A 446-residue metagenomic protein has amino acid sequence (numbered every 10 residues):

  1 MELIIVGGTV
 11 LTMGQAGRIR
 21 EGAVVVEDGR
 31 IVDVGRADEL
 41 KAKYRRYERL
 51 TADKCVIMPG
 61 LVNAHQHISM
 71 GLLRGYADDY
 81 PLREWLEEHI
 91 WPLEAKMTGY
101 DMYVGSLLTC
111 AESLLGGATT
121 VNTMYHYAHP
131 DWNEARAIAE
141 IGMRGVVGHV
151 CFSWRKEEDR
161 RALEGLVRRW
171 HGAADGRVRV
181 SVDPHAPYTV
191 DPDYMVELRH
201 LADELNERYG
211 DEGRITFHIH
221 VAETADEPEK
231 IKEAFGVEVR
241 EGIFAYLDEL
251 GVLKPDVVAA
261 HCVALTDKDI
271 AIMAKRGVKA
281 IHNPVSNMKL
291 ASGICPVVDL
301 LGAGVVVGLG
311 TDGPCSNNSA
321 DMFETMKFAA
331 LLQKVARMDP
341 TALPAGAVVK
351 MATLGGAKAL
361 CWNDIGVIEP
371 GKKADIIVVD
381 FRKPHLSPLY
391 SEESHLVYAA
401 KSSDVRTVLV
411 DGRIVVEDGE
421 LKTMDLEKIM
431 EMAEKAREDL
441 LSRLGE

Functional and structural regions predicted by a protein language model:
M1-G22, V26-V32, A37, K43 (+1 more regions): Active-site microenvironment of metallo-dependent hydrolases
L3-G7, A42-W85, L107, A111-L115: Replace "His-x-His-based motif
L72-V104, I141-G142, V146-H149, E223-D256 (+2 more regions): Active-site gating loops and adjacent loop-to-helix segments of metal-dependent hydrolytic enzymes
R74-M143, E164-A173, E434-D439, G445: Alpha-helical scaffold segments that flank or form the walls of functional sites
T119-T120, I215, V306: Short acidic/polar active-site loop segments enriched in Thr and Asp
W132-V263: Metal-coordinating catalytic core of metallo-dependent amide/deamination hydrolases
D159, A225-V237, D269-A274, A291-L300 (+1 more regions): Histidine/acidic-residue-rich catalytic or RNA/ligand-binding cores of hydrolases and nuclease-related proteins
E249-D256, V298-K383, A399-K401: His/Asp/Glu-enriched, well-ordered alpha-helical/loop segment that forms or immediately abuts the divalent-metal
